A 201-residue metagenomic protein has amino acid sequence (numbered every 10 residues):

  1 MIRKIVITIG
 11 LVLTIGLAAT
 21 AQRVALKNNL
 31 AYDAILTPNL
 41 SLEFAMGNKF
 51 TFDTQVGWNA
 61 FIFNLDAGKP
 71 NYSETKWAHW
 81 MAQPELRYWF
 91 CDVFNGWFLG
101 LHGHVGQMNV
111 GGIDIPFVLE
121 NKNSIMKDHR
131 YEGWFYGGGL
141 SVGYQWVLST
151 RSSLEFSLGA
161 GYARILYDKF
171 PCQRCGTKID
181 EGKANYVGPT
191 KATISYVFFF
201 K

Functional and structural regions predicted by a protein language model:
M1-V24, Y196, F200: Bacterial Sec-dependent N-terminal signal peptides
I5, Q22-L26, N48-F52, V93-L99 (+3 more regions): Outer-envelope beta-barrel architecture signal
V24, L36-L40, W80-P84, Y136-L140 (+1 more regions): Hydrophobic, lipid-facing positions within transmembrane beta-strands of outer-membrane proteins
A25-S41, N59, V93: Solvent-exposed loop/turn segments connecting transmembrane beta-strands in outer-membrane beta-barrel proteins
L26-L30, L42, T54-V56, P84-L86 (+4 more regions): Membrane-embedded beta-strand positions of outer-membrane beta-barrel proteins
N29, V56-M81, M108-F135, A163-K191: Extracellular/periplasm-exposed beta-strand and loop segments of Gram-negative cell-envelope proteins, dominated by
L30-A34, V56-I62, Y88, G103-N109 (+3 more regions): Transmembrane beta-strands of outer-membrane beta-barrel pores
W89, Y186-K201: Outer-membrane beta-barrel "beta-signal"
